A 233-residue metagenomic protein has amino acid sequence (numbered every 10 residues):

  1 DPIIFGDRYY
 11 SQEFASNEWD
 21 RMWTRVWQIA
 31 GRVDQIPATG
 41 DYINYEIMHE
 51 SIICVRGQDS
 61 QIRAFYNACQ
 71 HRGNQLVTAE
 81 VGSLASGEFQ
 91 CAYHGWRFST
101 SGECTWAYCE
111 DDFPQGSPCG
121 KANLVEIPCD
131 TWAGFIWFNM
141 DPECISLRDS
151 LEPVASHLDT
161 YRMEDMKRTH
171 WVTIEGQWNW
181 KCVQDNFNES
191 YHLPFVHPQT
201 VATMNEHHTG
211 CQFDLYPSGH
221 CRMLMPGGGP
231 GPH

Functional and structural regions predicted by a protein language model:
D1-Q12, T78-Y93, N123-P128, V201-P232: N-terminal short leaders/motifs
P2-I53: Non-catalytic accessory segments flanking enzyme active sites
I3-D7, Q12-S16, E88, F98-S99 (+2 more regions): A broad, low-specificity signal for short, low-complexity segments enriched in glycine/proline and polar/charged
F5-G6, S11, R25, A38 (+9 more regions): Generic structural "secondary-structure junction" signal
W23-W27, N74, H192: Generic structural signal for secondary-structure transition and capping sites
Q35-P142, R148-S156: Rieske [2Fe-2S] iron-sulfur-binding domain
Q61, D130, F135-H233: C-terminal catalytic domain of Rieske-type non-heme iron oxygenases
